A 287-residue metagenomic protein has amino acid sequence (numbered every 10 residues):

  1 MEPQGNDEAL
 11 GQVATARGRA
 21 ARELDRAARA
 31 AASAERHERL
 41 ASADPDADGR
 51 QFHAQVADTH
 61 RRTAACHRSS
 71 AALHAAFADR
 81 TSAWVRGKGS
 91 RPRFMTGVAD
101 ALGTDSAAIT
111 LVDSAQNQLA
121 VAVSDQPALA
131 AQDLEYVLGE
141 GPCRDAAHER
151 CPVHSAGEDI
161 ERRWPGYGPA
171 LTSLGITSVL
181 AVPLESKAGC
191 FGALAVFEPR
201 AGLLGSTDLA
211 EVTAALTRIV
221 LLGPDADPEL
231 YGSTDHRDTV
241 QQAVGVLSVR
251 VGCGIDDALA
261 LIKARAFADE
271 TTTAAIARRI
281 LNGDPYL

Functional and structural regions predicted by a protein language model:
M1-L119, I280-L287: Intrinsically disordered, low-complexity terminal regulatory regions
L73-K88, P152-H154, P228-Y231, Q242-S248: Short regulatory/linker helices and ligand/cofactor-binding micro-motifs at input modules
A120-V121, A128-R163: Regulatory sensory and allosteric helical modules in signal-transduction proteins and certain transcription factors
S178-E185: Short hydrophobic beta-strand micro-motif common in sensory/regulatory domains
G192-L203, L222: Short beta-strand-to-loop transition segments that serve as allosteric relay/switch motifs in sensory/regulatory domains
L203-L221: Amphipathic alpha-helical "output/dimerization" segments
P224-L287: Signal-transducing coiled-coil/dimerization helices and immediately adjacent hinge/linker segments that couple sensory
